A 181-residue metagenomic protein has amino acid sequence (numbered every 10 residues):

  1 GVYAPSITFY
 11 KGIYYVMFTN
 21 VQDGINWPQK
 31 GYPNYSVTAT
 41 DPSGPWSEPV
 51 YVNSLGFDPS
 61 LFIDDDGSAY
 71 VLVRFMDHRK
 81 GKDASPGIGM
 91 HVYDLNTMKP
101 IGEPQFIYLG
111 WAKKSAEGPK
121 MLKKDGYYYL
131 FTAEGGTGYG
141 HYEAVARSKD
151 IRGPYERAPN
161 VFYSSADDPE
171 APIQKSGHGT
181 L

Functional and structural regions predicted by a protein language model:
G1-L181: Carbohydrate-active catalytic/glycan-binding domains of CAZyme proteins, especially the secreted or lumenal ectodomains
